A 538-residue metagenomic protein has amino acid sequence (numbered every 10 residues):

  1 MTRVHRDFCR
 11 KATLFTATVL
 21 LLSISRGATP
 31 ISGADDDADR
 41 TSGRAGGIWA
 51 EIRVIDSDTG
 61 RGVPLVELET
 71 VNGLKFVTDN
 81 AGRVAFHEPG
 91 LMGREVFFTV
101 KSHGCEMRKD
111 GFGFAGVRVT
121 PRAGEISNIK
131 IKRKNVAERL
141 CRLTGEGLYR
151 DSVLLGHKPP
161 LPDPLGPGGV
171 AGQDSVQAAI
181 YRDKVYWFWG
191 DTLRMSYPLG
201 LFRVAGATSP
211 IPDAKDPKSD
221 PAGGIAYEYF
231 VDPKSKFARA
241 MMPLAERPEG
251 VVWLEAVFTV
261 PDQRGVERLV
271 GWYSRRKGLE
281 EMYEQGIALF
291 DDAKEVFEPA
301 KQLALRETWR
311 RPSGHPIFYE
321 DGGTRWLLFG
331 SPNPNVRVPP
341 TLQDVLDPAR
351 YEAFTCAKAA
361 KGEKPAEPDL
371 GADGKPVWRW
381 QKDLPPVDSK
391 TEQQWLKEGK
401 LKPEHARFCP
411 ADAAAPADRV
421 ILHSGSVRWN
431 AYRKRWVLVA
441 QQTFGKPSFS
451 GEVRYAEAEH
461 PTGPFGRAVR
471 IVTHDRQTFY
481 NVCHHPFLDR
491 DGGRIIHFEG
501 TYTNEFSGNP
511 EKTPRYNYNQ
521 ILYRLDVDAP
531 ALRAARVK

Functional and structural regions predicted by a protein language model:
M1-R10: N-terminal secretory signal peptides that target proteins for export/translocation
T13-R26: Bacterial N-terminal signal peptides
P30-A50, S57: Beta-strand-rich domain onsets/edges
D35-G43, F114-N135: Extracellular beta-sheet/turn segments enriched in Thr/Pro/Gly and aliphatic residues
G47-A50, D58-N72: Short, ordered, surface-exposed loop/turn motifs in non-cytosolic proteins
G73-E88: Short, acidic Ser/Thr/Gly-rich low-complexity loop/linker segments typical of extracellular and cell-surface proteins
L91-R118: A short, solvent-exposed loop/turn motif at the edges and junctions of modular extracellular/periplasmic domains
I126, K130-A171, I180-G250, T259-R310 (+5 more regions): Beta-rich carbohydrate-recognition and catalytic domains
